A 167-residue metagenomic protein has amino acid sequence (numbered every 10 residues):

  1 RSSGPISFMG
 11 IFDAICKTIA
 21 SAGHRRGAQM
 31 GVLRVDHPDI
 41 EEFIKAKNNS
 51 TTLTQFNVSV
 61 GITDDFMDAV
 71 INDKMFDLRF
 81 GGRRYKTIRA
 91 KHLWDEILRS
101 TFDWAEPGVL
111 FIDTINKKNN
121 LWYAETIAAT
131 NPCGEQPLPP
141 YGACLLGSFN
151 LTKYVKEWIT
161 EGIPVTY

Functional and structural regions predicted by a protein language model:
R1-V165: Active-site cavity-forming subdomains of large catalytic enzyme subunits
